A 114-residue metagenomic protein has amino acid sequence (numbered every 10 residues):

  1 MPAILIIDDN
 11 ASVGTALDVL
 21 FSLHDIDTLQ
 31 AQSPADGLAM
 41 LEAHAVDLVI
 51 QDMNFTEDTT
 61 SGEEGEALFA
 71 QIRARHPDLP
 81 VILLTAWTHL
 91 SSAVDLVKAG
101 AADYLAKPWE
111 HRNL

Functional and structural regions predicted by a protein language model:
D8: Conserved acidic carboxylate
A11-L29: Two-component/phosphorelay signaling modules centered on CheY-like receiver
D25-A35, M40, T60-S61: Short hydrophobic/Thr-rich beta-strand motif most characteristic of the beta2 strand and flanking loop of CheY-like
A39, N54, D58-D78, D95: Short amphipathic alpha-helix used as the core "switch/output" element in two-component signaling
H44-F55: Active-site beta3 strand of CheY-like receiver
H89-S91, L105-L114: C-terminal output helix
